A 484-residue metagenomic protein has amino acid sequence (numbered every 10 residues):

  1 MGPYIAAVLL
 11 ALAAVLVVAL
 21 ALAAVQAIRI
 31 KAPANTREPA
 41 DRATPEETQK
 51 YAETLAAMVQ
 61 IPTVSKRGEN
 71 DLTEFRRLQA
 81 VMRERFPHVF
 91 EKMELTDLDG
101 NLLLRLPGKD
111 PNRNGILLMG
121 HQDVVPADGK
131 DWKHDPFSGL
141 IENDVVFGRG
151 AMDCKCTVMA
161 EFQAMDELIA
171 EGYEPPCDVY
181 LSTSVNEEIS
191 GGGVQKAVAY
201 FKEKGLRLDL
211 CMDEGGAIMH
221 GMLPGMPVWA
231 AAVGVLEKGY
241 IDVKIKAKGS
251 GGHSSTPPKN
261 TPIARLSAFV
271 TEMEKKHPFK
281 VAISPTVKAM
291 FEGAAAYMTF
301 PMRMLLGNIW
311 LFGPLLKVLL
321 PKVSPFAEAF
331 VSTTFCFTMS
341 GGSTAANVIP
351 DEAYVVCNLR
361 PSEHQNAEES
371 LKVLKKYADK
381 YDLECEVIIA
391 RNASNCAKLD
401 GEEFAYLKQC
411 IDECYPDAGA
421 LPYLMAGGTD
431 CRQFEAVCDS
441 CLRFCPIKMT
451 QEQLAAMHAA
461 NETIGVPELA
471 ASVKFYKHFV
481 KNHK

Functional and structural regions predicted by a protein language model:
L9-R149, E171-P175: Acidic/His- and Gly-rich active-site-bordering loop/insert found across diverse amide/peptide-bond hydrolases
L95, D99, R105, P111-R113 (+7 more regions): An extended, acidic, His-containing surface patch that forms the Zn2+-binding/catalytic region of metallohydrolases
Q122-D123, M273-P278, K375-L383: A common structural junction motif
H134, P176, R207, V228 (+3 more regions): Short, solvent-exposed loop/turn segments at the edges of secondary structure
V146, M152-A232: Acidic/histidine-rich catalytic neighborhood of metal-dependent amide-processing enzymes
K196, Y200, S255-P278: A short core secondary-structure module
L236, P257-K259, E328, A345-P350: Short, solvent-exposed beta-strand/turn "edge" segments of beta-rich domains on protein surfaces
N260, S370-A378: Short amphipathic alpha-helices in soluble, non-transmembrane regions that often serve as interface/regulatory elements
